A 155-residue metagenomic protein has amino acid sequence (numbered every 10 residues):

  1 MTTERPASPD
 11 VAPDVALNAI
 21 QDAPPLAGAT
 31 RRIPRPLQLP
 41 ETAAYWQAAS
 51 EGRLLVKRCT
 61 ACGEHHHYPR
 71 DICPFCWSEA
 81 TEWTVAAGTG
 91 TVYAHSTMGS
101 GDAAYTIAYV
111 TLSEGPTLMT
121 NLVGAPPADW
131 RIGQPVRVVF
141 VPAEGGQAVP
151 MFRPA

Functional and structural regions predicted by a protein language model:
T2-L54, A155: A broadly conserved sequence feature marking short terminus-proximal activation segments in nucleic acid-centric
R53-V56, G63, R70: Residues immediately within or flanking Cys/His clusters that coordinate Zn2+ in small zinc-binding modules
T60-G63, W77: Cys/His-coordinated zinc-binding microdomains
H67, A80-E82, S100: Short functional micro-motifs and their immediate structural scaffolds
G90-V92, L122: Conserved hydrophobic positions within beta-strands
H95-G101, A143: Short, conserved beta-turn/loop elements at beta-strand boundaries and strand-helix junctions
A104-T117: OB-fold (S1/OB) nucleic-acid-binding surfaces
G115, N121-A155: Well-ordered alpha/beta subsegment
